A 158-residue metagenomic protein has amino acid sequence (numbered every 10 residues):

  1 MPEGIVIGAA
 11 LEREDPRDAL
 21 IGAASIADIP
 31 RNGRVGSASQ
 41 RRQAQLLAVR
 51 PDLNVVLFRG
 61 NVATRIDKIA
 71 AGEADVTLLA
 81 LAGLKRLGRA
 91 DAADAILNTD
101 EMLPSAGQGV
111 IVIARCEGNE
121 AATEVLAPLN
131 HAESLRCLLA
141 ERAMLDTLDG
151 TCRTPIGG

Functional and structural regions predicted by a protein language model:
M1-D52: A conserved helix-loop-strand patch within extracytoplasmic ligand-binding domains of the periplasmic binding
A48-G158: Small-molecule-sensing regulatory modules
